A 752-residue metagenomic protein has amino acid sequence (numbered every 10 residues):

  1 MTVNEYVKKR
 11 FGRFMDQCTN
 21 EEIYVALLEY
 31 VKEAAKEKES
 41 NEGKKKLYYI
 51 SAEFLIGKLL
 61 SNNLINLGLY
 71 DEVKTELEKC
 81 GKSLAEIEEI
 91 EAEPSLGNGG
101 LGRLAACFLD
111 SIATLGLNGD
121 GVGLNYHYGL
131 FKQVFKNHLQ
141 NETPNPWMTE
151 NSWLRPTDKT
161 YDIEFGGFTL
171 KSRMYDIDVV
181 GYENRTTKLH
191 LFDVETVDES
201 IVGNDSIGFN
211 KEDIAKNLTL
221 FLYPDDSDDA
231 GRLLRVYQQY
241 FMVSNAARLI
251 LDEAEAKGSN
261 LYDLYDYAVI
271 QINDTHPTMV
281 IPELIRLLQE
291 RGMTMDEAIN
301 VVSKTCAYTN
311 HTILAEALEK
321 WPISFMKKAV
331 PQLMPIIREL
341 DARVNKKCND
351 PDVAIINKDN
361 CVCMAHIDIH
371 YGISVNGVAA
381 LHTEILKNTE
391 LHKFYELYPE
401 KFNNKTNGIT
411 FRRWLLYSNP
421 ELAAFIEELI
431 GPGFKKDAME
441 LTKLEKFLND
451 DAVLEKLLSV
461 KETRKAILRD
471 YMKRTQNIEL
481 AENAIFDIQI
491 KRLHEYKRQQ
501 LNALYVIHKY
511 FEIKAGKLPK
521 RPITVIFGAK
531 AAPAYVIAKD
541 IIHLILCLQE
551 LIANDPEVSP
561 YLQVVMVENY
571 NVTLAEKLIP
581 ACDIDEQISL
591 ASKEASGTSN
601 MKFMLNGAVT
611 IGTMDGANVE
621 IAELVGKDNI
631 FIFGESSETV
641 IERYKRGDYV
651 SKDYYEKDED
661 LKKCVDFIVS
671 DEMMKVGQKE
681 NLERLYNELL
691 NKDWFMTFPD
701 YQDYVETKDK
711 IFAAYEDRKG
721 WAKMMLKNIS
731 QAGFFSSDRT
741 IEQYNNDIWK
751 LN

Functional and structural regions predicted by a protein language model:
M1-N752: A conserved ligand/cofactor-binding region detector
